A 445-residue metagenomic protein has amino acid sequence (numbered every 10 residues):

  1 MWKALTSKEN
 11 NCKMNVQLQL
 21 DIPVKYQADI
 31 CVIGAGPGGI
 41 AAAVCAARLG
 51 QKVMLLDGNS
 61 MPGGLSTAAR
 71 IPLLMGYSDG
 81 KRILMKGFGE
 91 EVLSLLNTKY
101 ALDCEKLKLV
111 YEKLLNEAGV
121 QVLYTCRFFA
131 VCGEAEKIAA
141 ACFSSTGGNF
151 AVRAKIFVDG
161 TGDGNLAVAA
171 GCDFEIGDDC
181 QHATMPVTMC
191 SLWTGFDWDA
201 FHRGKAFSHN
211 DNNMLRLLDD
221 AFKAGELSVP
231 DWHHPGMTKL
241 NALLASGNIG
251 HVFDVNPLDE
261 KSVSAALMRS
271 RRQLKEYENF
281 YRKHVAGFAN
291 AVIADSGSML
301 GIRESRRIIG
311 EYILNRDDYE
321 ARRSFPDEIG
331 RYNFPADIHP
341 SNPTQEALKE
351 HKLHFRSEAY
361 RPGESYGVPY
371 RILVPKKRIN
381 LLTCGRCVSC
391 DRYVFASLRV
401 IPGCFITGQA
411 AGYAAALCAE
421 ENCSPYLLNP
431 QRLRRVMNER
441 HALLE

Functional and structural regions predicted by a protein language model:
W2-C12, Q19, Q27, C45 (+4 more regions): Conserved N-terminal/central alpha/beta ligand/cofactor-binding core
D21, L65, S145, N149-I156 (+1 more regions): Flavin (FAD/FMN)-binding glycine-rich loop and adjacent Rossmann-like elements that form
I22-G36: Beta1/beta-strand and adjacent pyrophosphate-binding region of the FAD-binding site in flavoprotein oxidoreductases
I30-V32, V53, L381: Conserved hydrophobic helix-helix packing surfaces used for dimerization/oligomerization
C31-I33, A47, E136: Membrane-embedded transmembrane-helix bundle of lipid-linked glycan/lipid transferases
G39: N-terminal Rossmann-fold NAD(P) dinucleotide-binding loop
S94-L102, A140, N256-K261: Helix-loop-beta segment of a Rossmann-like dinucleotide-binding subdomain
C132-A151: Conserved beta-strand-loop-beta-strand element in the redox core of flavoprotein oxidoreductases
